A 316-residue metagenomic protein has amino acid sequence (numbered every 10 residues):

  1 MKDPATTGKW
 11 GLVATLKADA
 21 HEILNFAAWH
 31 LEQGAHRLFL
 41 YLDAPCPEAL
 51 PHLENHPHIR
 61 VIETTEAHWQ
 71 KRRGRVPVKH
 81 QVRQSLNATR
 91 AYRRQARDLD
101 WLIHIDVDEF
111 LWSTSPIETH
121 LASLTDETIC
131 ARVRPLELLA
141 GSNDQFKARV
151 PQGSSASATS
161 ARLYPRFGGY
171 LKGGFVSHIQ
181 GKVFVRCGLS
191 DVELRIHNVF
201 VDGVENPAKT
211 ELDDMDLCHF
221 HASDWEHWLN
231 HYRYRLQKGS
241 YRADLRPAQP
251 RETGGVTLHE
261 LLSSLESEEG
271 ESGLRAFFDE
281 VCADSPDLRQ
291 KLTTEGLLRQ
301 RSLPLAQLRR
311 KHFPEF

Functional and structural regions predicted by a protein language model:
M1-L31: N-proximal low-complexity "stem/linker" segments adjacent to membrane-targeting elements
G11-V13, L38-F39, R60: A structural signal for isolated positions on well-ordered beta-strands in alpha/beta enzyme cores
E22-F26, R90-A91, D106, H120: Short, hydrophobic/aromatic alpha-helical segments in well-folded domains
L42-P45: Acidic ATP/Mg2+-coordinating residue in the GHKL
E48-W101: Active-site-proximal specificity loops/subdomain of glycosyltransferases
Q81, S113-F316: Catalytic-site signature of metal-activated, phosphate-bearing donor transferases, centered on the GT-A/GT-A-like
L99-W112: Short beta-strand-to-loop acidic/aromatic patch adjacent to the donor-nucleotide binding site
